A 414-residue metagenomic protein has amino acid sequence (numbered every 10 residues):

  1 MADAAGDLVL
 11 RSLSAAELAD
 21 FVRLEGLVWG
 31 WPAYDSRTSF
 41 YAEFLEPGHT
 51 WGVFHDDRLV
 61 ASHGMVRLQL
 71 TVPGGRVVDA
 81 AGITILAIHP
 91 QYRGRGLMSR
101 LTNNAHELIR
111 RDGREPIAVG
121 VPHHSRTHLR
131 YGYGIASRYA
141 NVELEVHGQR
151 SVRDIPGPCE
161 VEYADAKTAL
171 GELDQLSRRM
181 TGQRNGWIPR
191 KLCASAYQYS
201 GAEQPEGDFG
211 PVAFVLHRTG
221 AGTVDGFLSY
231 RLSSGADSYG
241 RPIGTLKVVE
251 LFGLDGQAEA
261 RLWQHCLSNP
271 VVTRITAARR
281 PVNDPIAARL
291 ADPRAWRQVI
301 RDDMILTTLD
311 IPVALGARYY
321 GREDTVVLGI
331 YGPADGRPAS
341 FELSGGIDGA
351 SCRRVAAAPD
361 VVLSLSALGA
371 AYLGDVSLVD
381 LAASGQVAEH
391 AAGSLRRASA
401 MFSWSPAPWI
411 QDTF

Functional and structural regions predicted by a protein language model:
M1-A19, H55, P156-F414: Intrinsically disordered, low-complexity, positively biased terminal segments
A15-P90, S137-D154, S238-T245, Q257-A258 (+1 more regions): Conserved acyl-donor/pantetheine-binding loop and adjacent beta-alpha core of acyl/acetyltransferases and related
W29, I109, G113, G132 (+2 more regions): A generic secondary-structure signal for well-formed alpha-helical elements
H63, Y133-G134, L228: Short hydrophobic beta-strand motif reused across regulatory alpha/beta modules
I85-E107, R111, G120, D255-L267: Conserved acetyl-CoA-binding loop-helix of GNAT-fold acetyltransferases
H106, D112-V121, Q183-R190: Short secondary-structure capping/junction motifs at helix and strand boundaries
R111-P116, V121-N141, P281-Q298: Conserved active-site alpha-helix within GNAT-family acetyltransferase domains
